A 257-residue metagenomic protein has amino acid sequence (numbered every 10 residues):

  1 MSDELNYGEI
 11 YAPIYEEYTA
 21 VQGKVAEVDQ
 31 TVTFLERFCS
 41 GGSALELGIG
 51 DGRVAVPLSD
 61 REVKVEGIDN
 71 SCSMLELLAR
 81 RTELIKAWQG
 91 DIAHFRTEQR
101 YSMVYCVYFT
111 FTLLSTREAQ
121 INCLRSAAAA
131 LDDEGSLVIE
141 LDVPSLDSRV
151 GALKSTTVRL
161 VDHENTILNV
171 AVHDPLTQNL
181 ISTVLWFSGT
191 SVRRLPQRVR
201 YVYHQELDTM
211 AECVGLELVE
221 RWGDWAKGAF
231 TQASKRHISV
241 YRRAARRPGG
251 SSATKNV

Functional and structural regions predicted by a protein language model:
M1-C39: Conserved class I S-adenosyl-L-methionine
G41-G50: Conserved class I S-adenosyl-L-methionine
D51-H94: Class I SAM-dependent methyltransferase SAM/SAH-binding core
A93-V104: A short acidic, Gly/Pro-enriched loop at the edge of an enzyme's catalytic core that lines a small-molecule cofactor
S102-E118: A short SAM/SAH-binding and catalytic strip from SAM-dependent methyltransferases
I121-D133: A short glycine-rich, Lys/Arg-flanked "PGG" loop and its adjoining helix->strand segment in the class I
V138-E212: SAM-dependent methyltransferase
H204-V257: C-terminal lobe and adjacent flexible extensions of AdoMet/dcAdoMet transferase-like proteins
